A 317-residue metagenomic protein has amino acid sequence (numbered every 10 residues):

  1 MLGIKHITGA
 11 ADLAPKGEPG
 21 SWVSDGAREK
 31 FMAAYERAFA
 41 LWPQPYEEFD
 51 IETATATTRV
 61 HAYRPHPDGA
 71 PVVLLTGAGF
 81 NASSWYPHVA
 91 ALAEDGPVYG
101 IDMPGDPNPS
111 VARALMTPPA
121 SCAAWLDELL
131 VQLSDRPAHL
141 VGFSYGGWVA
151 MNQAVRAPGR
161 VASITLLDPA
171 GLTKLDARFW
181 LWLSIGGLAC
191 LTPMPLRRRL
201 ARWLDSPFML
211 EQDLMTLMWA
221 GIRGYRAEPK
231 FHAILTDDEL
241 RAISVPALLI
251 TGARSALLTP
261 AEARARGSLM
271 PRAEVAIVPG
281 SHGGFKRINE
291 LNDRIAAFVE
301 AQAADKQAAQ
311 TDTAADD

Functional and structural regions predicted by a protein language model:
M1-P71, G96, R136, A296-D317: Alpha/beta-hydrolase fold catalytic core
Y63-N108: Conserved HGGG/HGGXW glycine-rich cap/lid loop of the alpha/beta-hydrolase fold
G100-V141: Active-site loop/oxyanion-hole signature of alpha/beta-hydrolase fold enzymes
M151-V155, S163-C190: Flexible "cap/lid" loop of the alpha/beta hydrolase fold
L175-W180, C190-S244: Conserved alpha/beta-hydrolase catalytic His-Asp/Glu region
I243, L249-T251: Short beta-strand/loop motif that positions the catalytic acidic residue of the alpha/beta-hydrolase fold
R254-L258, G283-G284: Acidic catalytic loop of the alpha/beta-hydrolase fold
G280-N292: Catalytic histidine-centered segment of alpha/beta-hydrolase-like enzymes
